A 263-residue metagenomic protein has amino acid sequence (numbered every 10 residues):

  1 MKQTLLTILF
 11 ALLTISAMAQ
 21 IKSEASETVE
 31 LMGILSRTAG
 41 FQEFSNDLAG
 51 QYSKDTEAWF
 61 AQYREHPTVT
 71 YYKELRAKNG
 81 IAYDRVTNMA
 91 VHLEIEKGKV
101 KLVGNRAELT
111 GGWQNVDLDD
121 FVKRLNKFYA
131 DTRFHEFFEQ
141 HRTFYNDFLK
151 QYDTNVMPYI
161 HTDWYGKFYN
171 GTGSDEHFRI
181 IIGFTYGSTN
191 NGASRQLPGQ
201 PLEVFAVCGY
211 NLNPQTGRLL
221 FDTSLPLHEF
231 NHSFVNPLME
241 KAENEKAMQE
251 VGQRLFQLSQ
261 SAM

Functional and structural regions predicted by a protein language model:
M1-K22: Bacterial Sec-dependent N-terminal signal peptides
Q20-V100, M263: N-terminal mature-domain "stem" immediately C-terminal to a signal peptide or N-terminal signal-anchor/transmembrane
V69-W164: Long, mid-chain structured domain cores
K101-G112, N190-L220: Active-site scaffold of zinc-dependent metalloenzymes
A130, G166, N170, N231-N236: Sec-exported extracytoplasmic/periplasmic mature domains
R142-P201: Auxiliary, metal-adjacent structural segments of Zn-dependent hydrolase domains
L220-N244: Active-site recognition of the HExxH zinc-binding catalytic motif
P237-S261: Post-HEXXH active-site segment of zinc metalloproteases
